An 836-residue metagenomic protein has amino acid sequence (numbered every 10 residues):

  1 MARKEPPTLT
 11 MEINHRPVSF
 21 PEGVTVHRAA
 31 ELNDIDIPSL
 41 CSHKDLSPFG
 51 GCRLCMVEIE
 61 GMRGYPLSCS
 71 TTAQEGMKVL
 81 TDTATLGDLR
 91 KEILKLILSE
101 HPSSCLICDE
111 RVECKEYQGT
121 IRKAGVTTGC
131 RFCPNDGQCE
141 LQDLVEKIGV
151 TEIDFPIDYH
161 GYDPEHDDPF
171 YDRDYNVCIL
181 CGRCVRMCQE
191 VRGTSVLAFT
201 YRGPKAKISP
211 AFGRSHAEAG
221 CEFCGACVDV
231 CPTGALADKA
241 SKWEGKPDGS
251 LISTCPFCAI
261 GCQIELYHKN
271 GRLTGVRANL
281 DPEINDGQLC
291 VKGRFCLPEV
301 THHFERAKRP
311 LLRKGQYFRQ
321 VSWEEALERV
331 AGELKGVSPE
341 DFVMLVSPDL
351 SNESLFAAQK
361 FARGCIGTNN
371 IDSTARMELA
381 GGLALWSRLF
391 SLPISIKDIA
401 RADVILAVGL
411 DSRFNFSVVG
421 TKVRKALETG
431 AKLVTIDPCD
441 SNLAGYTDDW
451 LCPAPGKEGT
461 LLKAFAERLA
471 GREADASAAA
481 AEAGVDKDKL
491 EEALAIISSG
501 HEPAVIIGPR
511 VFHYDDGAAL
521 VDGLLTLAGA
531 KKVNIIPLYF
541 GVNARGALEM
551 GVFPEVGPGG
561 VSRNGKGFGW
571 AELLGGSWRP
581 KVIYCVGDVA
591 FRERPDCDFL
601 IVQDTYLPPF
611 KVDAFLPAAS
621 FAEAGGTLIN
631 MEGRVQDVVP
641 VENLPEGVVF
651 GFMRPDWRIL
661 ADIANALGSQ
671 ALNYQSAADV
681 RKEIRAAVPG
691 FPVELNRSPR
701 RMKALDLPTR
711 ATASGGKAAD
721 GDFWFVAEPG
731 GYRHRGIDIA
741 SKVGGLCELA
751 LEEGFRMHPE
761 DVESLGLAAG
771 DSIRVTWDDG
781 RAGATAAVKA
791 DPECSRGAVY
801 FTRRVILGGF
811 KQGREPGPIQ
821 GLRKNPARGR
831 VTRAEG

Functional and structural regions predicted by a protein language model:
A2-V230, G234-A237, C258-L289, G293-L311: Ferredoxin-type iron-sulfur electron-transfer modules and their immediate structural context
H15, G61, P509, D779-R781: Residue-level detection of beta-strand-connecting loop/turn positions
V26, G51, A357, L461 (+1 more regions): Catalytic-loop motifs flanking and including active-site residues across diverse enzymes
I37, S42-H43, Q359, R401-A407 (+5 more regions): A cross-kingdom feature strongest in bacterial/archaeal respiratory oxidoreductases
S70-E75, P204-K207, R309-P310, S441-T447 (+3 more regions): Short acidic (Asp/Glu) and glycine-rich catalytic loops that position anionic groups and cofactors
P102, G125-T127, D174, C181 (+8 more regions): Catalytic alpha/large subunits of respiratory electron-transfer oxidoreductases, centered on bis-MGD molybdoenzymes
S103-I121, V126-P164, N643-R701, L749 (+1 more regions): N-terminal leader/propeptide and maturation segments of large enzyme subunits in energy/redox metabolism and hydrolases
S104-G119, F295-V321, M344, Q812-G836: A short, charged
